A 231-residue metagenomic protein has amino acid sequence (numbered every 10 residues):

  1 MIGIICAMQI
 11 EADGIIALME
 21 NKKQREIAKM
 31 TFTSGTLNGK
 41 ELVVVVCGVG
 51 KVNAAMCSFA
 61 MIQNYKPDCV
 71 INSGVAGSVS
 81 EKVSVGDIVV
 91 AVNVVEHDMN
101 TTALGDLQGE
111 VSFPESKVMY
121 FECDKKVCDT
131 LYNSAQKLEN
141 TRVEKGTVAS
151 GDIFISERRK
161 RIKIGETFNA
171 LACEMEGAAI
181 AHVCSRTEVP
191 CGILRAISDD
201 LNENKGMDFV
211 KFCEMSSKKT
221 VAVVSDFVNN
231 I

Functional and structural regions predicted by a protein language model:
M1-Y65: N-terminal short beta-loop-beta anion/metal-coordinating cradle
L42-V43, E166-A172, V210-K211: Short pre-catalytic strand/loop immediately N-terminal to key active-site residues, enriched for Gly-Thr
A60-N64, K82-V83, H182-P190: Alpha-helix C-terminal capping segments
K66-I71: Proline-aspartate-enriched helix->loop->beta-strand connector
V79-T167: Mid-sequence, gly/pro-rich, charge-dense loop/helix-turn segments that line enzyme active sites
F154-D200: A C-terminal functional module that forms or caps the active site or interfaces directly with catalytic machinery
L201-I231: His/Asp/Glu-rich mid-to-C-terminal helical/loop segments that flank catalytic regions of hydrolases
